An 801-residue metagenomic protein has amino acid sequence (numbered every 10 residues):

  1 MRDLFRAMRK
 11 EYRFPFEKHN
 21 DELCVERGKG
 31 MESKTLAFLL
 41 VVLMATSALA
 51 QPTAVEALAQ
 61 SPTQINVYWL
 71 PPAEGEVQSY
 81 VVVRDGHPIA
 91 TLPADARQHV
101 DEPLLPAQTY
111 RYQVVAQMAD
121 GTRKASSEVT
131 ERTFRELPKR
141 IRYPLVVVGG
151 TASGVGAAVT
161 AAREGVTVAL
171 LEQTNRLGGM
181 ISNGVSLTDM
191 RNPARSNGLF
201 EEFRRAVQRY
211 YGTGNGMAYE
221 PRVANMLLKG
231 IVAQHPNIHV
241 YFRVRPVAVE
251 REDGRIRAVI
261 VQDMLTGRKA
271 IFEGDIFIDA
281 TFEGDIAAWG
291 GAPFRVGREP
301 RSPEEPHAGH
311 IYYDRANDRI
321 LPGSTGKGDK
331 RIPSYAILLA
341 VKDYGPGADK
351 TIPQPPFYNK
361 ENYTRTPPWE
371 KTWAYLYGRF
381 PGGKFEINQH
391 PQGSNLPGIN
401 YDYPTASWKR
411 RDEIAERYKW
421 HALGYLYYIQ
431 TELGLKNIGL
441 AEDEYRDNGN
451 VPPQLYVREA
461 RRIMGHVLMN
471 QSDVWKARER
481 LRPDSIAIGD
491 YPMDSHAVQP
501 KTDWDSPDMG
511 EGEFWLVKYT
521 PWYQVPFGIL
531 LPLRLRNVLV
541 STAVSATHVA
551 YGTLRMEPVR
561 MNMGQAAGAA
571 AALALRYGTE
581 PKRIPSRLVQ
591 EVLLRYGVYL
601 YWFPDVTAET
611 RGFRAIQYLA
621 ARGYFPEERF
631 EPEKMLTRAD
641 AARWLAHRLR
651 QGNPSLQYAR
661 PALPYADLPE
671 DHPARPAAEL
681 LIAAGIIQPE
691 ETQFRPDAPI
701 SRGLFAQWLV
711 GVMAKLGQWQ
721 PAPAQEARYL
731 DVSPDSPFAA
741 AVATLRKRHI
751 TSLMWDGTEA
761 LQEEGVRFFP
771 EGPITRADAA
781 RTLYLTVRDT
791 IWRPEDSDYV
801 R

Functional and structural regions predicted by a protein language model:
Q51-E76, P106, T122-L137: Pro/Thr/Ser/Gly-rich low-complexity, intrinsically disordered linker/stalk tracts
Y80-V82: Short beta-strand elements bearing conserved aromatic residues within extracellular beta-rich modules
D101-D120: Beta-strand-rich modules
R140-T151: Beta1/beta-strand and adjacent pyrophosphate-binding region of the FAD-binding site in flavoprotein oxidoreductases
R142, T160, V166-T167, E172-E252 (+3 more regions): Conserved N-terminal/central alpha/beta ligand/cofactor-binding core
R243, R268-I276, A280-L594: Flavin (FAD/FMN)-binding glycine-rich loop and adjacent Rossmann-like elements that form
E250-I271: Conserved beta-strand-loop-beta-strand element in the redox core of flavoprotein oxidoreductases
E591-F613, F625-A639, A646-E679, A683-G703 (+3 more regions): Feature responds to low-complexity, polar/acidic, surface-exposed segments characteristic of secreted/exported proteins
